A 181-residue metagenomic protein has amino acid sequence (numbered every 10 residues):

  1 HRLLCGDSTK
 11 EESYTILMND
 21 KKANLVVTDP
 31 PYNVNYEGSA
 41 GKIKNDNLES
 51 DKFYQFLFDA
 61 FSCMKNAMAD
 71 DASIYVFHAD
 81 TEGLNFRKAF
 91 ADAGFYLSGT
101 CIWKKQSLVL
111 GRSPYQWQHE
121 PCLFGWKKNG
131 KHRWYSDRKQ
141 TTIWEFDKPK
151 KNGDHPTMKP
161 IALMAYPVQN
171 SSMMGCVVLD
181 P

Functional and structural regions predicted by a protein language model:
H1-P181: Core catalytic lobe of class I
